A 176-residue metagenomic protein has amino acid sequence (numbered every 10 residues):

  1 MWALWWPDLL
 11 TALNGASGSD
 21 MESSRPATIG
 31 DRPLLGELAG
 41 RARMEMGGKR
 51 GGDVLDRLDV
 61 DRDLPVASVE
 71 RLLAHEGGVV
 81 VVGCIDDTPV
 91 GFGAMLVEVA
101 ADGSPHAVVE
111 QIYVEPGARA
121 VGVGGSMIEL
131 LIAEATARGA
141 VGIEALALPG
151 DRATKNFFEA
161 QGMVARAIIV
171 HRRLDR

Functional and structural regions predicted by a protein language model:
W2-P33, G48-D53, R176: Conserved N-terminal entry element of GNAT/NAT acetyltransferase domains
I29-G30, E37-S104, E110, E115 (+3 more regions): Acetyl-CoA-dependent GNAT
L38-R41, E134, F157, Q161: Alpha-helical interaction/dimerization surfaces of two-component signaling modules
V114, A120-A133, A160: Conserved acetyl-CoA-binding loop-helix of GNAT-fold acetyltransferases
R119, E144-T154, H171-R173: Conserved beta-strand-loop-alpha-helix junction that forms the acyl-donor binding cleft
G125, P149-A167: Conserved active-site alpha-helix within GNAT-family acetyltransferase domains
A135-L146: Conserved GNAT acetyl-CoA-binding A-motif
